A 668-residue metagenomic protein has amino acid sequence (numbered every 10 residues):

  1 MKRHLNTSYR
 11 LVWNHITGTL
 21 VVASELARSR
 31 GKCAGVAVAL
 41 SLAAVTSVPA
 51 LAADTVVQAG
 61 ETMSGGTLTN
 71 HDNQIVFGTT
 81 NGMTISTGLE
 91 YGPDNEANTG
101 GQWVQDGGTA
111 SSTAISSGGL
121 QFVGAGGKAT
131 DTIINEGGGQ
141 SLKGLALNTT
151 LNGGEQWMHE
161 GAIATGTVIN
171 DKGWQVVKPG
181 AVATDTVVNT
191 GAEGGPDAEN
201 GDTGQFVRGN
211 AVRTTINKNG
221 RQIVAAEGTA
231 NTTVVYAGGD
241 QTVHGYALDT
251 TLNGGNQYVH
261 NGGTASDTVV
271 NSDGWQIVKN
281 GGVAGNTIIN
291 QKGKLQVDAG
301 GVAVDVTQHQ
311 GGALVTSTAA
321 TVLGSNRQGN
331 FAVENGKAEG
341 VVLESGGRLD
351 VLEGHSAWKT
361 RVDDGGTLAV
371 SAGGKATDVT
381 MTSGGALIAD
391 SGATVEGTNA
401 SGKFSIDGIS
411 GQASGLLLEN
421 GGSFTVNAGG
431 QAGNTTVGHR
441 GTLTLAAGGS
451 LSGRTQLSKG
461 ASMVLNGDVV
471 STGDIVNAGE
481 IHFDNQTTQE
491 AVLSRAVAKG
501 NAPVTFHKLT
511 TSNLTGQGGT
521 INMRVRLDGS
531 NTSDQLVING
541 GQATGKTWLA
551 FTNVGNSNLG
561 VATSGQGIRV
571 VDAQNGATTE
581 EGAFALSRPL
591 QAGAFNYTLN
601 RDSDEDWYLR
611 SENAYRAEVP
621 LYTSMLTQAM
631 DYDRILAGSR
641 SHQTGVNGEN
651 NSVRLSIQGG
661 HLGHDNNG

Functional and structural regions predicted by a protein language model:
K2, E25, S47-A53, Q310 (+3 more regions): Low-complexity repetitive segments in secreted/extracellular proteins
R3-L5, Y9-L51: Gram-negative bacterial Sec-dependent N-terminal signal peptides
A53-Q58, L151, N170, T184 (+7 more regions): Disulfide-bonded cysteine-rich modules in secreted/extracellular proteins, activating on the conserved Cys frameworks
D54-D72: Short N-terminal segments immediately surrounding and downstream of signal-peptide cleavage
M63, Q74-V76, T80-I85, Q102-V104 (+36 more regions): Fold-core signature of tandem repeat domains
E90-E96, G191-G204, A491-A498: Intrinsically disordered, low-complexity Ser/Thr- and acidic-rich flexible linkers and loops, especially at boundaries
D185, L323-N326, T377-K403, D407-K546 (+2 more regions): Extracellular beta-solenoid/beta-roll
E612-G668: Outer membrane beta-barrel translocator domains of Type V secretion systems
